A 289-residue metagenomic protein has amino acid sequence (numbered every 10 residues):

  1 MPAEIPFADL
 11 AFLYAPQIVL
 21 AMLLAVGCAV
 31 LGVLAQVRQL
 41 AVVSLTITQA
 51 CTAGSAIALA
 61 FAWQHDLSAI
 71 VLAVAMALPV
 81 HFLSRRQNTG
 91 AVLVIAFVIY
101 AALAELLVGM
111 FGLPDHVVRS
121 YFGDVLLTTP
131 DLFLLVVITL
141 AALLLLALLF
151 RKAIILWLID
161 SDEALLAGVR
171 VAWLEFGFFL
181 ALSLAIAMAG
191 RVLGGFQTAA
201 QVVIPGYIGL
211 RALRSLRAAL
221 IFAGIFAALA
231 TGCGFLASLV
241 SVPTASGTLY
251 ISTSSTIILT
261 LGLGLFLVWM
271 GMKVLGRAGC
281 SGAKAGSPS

Functional and structural regions predicted by a protein language model:
M1-L23: Membrane-interfacial amphipathic/re-entrant helices at transmembrane-helix boundaries
F7, R86-A153: Transmembrane helix-bundle core of multi-pass membrane transporters and related energy-transducing complexes
Q17-L20, Q64-A73, G90-V94, V137 (+2 more regions): Loop-to-transmembrane alpha-helix initiation sites
A21-A29, S55, V74-V80, A101-E105 (+4 more regions): Hydrophobic core segments of alpha-helical transmembrane domains in multi-pass membrane transport and ion-translocation
V26-V30, T48-A53, W173-L184, F196-L220 (+2 more regions): Hydrophobic alpha-helical segments embedded in the membrane of multi-pass proteins
V33-P114, G209-G224, A237, S241-T248 (+1 more regions): Short loop segments and helix-boundary regions at transmembrane helix junctions of multi-pass inner-membrane proteins
L134-P205: Helix-loop-helix "hairpin" substructures at the membrane interface of multi-pass membrane proteins
A245-S289: Cytosolic-side transmembrane-helix boundaries in multi-pass membrane proteins
